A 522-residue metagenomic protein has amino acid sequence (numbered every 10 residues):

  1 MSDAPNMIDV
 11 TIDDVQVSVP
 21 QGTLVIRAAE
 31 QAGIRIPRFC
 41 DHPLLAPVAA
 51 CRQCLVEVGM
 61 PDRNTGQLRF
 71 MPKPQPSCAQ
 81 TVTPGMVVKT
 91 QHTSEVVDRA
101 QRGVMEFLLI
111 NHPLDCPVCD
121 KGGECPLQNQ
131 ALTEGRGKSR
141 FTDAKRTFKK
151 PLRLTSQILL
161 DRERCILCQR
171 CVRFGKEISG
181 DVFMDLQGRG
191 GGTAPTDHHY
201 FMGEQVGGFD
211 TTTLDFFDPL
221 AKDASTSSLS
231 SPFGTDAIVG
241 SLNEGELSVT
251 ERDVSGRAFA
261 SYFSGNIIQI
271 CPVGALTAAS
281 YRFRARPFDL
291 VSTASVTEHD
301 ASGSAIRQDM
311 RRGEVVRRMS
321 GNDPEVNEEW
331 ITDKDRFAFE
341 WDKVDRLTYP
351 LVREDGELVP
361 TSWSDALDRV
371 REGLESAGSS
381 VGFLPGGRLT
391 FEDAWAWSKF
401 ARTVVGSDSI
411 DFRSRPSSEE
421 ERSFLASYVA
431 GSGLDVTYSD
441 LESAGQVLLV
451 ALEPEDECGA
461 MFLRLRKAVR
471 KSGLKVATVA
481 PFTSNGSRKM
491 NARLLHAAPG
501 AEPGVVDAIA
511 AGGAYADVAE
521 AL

Functional and structural regions predicted by a protein language model:
M1-A4, P117, G123-C125, E328: Intrinsic disorder at enzyme termini
S2-V15: Eukaryote-biased recognition of intrinsically disordered, low-complexity regulatory segments
I12-V15, M60, R311: Short strand-turn-strand beta-turns centered on an Asx-Gly dipeptide
D13-T23: Short, contiguous acidic and Ser/Thr-rich linear segments
Q16, F39-L45, D161-E163, D210-T213 (+2 more regions): Conserved short loop/turn motifs at secondary-structure junctions
V25-G59: A basic, amphipathic helix-loop patch mediating RNA/tRNA/ribosome contacts
R52-T297, S302-A305, E314: Fe-S ferredoxin-like electron-transfer domains and their immediately adjacent linker/connector regions across
P113, D161, C168, V172-R173 (+6 more regions): Catalytic alpha/large subunits of respiratory electron-transfer oxidoreductases, centered on bis-MGD molybdoenzymes
